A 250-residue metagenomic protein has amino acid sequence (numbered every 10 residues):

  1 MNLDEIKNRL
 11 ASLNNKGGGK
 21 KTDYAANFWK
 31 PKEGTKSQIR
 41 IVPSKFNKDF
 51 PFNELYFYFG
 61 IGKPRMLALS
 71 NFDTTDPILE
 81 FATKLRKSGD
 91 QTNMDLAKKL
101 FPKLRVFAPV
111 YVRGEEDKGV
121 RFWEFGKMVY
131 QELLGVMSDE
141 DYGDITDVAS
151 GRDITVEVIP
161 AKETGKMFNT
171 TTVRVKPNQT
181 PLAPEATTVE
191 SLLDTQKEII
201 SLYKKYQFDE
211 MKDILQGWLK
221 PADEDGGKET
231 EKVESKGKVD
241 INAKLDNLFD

Functional and structural regions predicted by a protein language model:
M1-D141, D209: OB-fold ssDNA-binding interfaces and closely related basic DNA-contact patches used across DNA replication/repair
L13-D23, A222-A243: Intrinsic-disorder/low-complexity linker and hinge segments
P77, Y111, R152-T155, D246: Residue-level recognition of well-ordered secondary-structure positions
P77-E80, E234-D250: Short acidic, low-complexity intrinsically disordered linear motifs used for protein-protein interactions
R113-V233: Compact mixed alphabeta submodule
